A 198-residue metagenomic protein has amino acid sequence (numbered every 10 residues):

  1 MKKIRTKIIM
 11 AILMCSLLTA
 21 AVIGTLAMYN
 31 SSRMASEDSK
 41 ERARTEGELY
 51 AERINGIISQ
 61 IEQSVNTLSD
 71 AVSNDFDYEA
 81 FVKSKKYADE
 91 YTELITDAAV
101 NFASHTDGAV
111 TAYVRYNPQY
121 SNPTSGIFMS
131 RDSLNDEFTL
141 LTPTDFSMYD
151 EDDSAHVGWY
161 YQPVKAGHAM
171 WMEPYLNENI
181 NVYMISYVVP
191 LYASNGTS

Functional and structural regions predicted by a protein language model:
I4-E90, S104, G108: Juxtamembrane extracytoplasmic/periplasmic/luminal helical "stalk" adjacent to the first N-terminal
E46, Y91-I95, Y183: Short, glycine/acidic-rich beta->alpha junctions
S59-Y161, K165-A166: Extracytoplasmic/periplasmic sensory segments of membrane signal-transduction proteins
E151-S154, P174-N181: Short loop/turn segments at beta-alpha junctions that line or gate ligand-sensing/allosteric surfaces
G167-E173: Short Pro/Gly-enriched beta-strand edge/turn motifs at strand-loop
I180-S198: Conserved beta-strands of PAS-like sensory domains
